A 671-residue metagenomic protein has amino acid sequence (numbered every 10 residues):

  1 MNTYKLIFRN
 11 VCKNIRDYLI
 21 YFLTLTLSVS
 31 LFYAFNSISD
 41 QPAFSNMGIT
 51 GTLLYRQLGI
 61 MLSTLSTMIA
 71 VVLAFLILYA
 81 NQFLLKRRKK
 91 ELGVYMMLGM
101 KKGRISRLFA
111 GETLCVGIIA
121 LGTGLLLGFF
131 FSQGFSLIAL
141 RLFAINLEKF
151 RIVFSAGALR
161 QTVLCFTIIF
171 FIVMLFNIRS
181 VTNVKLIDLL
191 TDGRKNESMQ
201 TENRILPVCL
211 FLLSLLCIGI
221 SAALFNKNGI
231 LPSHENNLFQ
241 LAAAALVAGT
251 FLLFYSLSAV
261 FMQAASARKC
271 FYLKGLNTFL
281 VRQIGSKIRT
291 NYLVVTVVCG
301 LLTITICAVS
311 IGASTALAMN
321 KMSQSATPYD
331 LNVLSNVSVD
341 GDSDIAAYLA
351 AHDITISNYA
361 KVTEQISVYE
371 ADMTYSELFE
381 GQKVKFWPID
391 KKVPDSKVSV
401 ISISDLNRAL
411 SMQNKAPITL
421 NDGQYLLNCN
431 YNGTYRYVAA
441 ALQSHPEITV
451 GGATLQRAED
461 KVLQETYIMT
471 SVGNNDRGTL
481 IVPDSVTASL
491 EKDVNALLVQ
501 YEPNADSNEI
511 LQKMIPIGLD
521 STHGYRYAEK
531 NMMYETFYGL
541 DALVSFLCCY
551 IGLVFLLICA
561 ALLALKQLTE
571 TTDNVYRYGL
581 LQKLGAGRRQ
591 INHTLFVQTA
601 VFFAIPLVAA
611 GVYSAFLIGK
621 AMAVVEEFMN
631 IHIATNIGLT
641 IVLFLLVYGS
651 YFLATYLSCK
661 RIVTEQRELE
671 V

Functional and structural regions predicted by a protein language model:
M1-K5, N183-M199, D573-Y576, R661-V671: Short cytosolic juxtamembrane segments of multi-pass membrane proteins
M1-V29, E197-L213, C217, Y255-L302 (+1 more regions): N-terminal Sec/SRP start-transfer signal
I15-Y21, F109-L127, V163, T167 (+3 more regions): Selective transmembrane-helix segments that form parts of the transport pathway or gating/packing helices in multipass
R16-L23, A34-I69, L84-K86, V94 (+7 more regions): Peri-transmembrane interface segments
S30-F44, Y79-F83, V116-I145, A158-N183 (+4 more regions): Small-residue-rich transmembrane alpha-helices
A43-I60, T315-I345: Membrane-interface junction motifs in transport/secretion proteins
M322-L557: Basic-flanked hydrophobic alpha-helices used for secretion and membrane insertion
